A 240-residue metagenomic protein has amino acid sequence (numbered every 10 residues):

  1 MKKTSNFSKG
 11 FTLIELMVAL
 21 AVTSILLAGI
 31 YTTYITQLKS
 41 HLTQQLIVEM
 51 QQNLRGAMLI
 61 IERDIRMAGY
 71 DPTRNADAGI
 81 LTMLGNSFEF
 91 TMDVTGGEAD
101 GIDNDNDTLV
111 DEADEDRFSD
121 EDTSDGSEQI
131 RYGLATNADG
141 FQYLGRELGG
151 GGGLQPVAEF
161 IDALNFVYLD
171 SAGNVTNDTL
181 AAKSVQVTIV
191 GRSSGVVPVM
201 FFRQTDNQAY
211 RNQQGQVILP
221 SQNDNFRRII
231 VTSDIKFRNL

Functional and structural regions predicted by a protein language model:
M1-Y34: N-terminal single-pass transmembrane signal-anchor helix
M17, I61, V187: Conserved S/T- and glycine-rich ATP-binding loop of Class I adenylate-forming
A21, Q45-E49, F226: A short N-terminal beta->alpha junction/helix N-cap motif
G29, T33-D170, T179, F237: Extracytoplasmic beta-strand-rich oligomerization domains located immediately C-terminal to a leader/signal peptide
V94, G151-L240: Short linear sequence signals and composition-biased patches located at protein termini or domain-edge surfaces
